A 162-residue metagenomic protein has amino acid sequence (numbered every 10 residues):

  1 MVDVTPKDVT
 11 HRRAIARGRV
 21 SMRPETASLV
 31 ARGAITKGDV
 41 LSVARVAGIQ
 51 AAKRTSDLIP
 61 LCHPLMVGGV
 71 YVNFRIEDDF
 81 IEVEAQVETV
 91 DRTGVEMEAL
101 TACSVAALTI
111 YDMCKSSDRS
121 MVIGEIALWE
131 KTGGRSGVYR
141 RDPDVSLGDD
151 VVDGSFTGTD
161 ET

Functional and structural regions predicted by a protein language model:
M1-L41, V46-L61, G68-T162: C-terminal binding/interaction regions
